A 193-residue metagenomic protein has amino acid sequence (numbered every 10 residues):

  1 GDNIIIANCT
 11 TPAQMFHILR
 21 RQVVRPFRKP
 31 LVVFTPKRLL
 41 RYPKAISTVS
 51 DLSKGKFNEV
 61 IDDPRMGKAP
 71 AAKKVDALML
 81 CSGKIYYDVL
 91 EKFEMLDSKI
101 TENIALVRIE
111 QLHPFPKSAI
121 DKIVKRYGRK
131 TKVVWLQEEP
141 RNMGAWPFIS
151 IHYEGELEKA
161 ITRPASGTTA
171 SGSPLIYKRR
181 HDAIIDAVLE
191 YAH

Functional and structural regions predicted by a protein language model:
G1-R25: Conserved thiamine diphosphate
A7, F16-R20, V33, P43 (+1 more regions): The feature marks the mature, well-folded catalytic cores of soluble enzymes
T10, P30-P36: Short coil/turn segments at secondary-structure boundaries
P12-Q14, K37-L39, K84: Short acidic/polar capping segments at secondary-structure boundaries
R25-R28, R41-H193: Thiamine diphosphate
